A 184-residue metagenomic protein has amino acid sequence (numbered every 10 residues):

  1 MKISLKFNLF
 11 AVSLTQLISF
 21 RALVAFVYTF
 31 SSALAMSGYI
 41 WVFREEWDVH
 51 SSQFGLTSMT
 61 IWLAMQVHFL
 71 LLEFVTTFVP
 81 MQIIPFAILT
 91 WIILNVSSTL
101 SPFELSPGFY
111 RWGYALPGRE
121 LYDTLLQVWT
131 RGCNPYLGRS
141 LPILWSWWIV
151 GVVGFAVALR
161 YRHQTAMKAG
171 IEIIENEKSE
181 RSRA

Functional and structural regions predicted by a protein language model:
F7-A184: Membrane-spanning alpha-helical segments of multipass transporters and channels
